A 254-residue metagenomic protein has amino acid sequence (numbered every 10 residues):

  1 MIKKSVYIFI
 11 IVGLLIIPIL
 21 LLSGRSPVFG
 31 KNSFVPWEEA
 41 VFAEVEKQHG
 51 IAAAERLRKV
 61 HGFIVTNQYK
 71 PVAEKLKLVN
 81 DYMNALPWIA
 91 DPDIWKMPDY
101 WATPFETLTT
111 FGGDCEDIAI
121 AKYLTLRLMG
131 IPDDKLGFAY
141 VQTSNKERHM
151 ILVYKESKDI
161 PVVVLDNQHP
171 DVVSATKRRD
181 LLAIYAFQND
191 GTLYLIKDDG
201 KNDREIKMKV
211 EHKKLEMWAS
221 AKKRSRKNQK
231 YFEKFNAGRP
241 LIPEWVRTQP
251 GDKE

Functional and structural regions predicted by a protein language model:
I2-I11: Bacterial N-terminal signal peptides that target proteins for export
I10-L20: Bacterial N-terminal signal peptides
L20-E254: A structural boundary/capping signal
